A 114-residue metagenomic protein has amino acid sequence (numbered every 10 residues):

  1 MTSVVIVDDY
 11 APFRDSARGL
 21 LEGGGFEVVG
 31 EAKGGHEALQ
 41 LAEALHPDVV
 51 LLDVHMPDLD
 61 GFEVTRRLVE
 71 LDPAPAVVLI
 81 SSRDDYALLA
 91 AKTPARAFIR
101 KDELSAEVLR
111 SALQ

Functional and structural regions predicted by a protein language model:
V7-D8, A32, V50: Conserved sequence signature across two-component system core domains
A11-G30: Two-component/phosphorelay signaling modules centered on CheY-like receiver
G34-E37, D60-E63: Acidic catalytic/metal-coordinating carboxylates
D53: Active-site residues of response regulator receiver
M56: Receiver (REC) domain active-site loop signature in two-component systems and cognate sites in sensor histidine kinases
F62-P73: Short amphipathic alpha-helix used as the core "switch/output" element in two-component signaling
E63, R83-S111: Alpha4 helix (beta4-alpha4-beta5 surface) of REC/receiver domains from two-component response regulators
V78-I80: Hydrophobic/aromatic residues positioned on beta-strands within the core alpha/beta folds
